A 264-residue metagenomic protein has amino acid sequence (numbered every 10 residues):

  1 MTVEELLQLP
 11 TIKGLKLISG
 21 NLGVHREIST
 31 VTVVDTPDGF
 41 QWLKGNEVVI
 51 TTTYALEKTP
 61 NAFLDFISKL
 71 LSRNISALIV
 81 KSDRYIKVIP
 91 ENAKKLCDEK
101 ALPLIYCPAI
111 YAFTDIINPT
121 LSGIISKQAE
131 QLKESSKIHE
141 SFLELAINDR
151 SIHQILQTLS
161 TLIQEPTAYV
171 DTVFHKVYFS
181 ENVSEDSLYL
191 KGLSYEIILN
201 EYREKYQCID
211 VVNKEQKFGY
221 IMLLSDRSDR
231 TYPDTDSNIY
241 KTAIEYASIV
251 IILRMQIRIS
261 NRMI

Functional and structural regions predicted by a protein language model:
M1-M263: Alpha-helical/coil-rich non-catalytic "connector" segments in signaling and regulatory proteins
